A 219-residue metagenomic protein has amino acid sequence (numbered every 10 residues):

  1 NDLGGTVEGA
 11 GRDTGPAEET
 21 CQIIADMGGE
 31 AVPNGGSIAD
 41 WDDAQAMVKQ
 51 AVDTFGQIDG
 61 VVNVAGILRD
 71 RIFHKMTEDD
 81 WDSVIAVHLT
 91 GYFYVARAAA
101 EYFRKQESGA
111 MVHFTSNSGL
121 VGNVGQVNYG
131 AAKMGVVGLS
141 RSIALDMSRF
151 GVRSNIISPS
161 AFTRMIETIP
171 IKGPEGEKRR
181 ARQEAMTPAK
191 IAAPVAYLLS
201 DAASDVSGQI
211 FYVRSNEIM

Functional and structural regions predicted by a protein language model:
T14, G35-A46, E78: The beta1-alpha1 cofactor-binding region of Rossmann-like NAD(H)/NADP(H)-dependent oxidoreductases
M27-E30, Q50-N63, R69, S108 (+1 more regions): A glycine-rich helix->loop->beta "capping" turn within Rossmann-like NAD(P)(H)-dependent oxidoreductase domains
I72-F73, D80-I85: Substrate-binding pocket helix/loop in short-chain dehydrogenase/reductase
M76, G122-G130, S142: Active-site loop-to-helix junction immediately N-terminal to the catalytic Tyr of the SDR YXXXK motif in Rossmann-fold
A96, A132, S140: Active-site helix of classical SDR
S116: Residue(s) in the substrate-gating loop at a strand-loop-helix junction that position the organic substrate next
E177-M219: C-terminal helical subdomain
